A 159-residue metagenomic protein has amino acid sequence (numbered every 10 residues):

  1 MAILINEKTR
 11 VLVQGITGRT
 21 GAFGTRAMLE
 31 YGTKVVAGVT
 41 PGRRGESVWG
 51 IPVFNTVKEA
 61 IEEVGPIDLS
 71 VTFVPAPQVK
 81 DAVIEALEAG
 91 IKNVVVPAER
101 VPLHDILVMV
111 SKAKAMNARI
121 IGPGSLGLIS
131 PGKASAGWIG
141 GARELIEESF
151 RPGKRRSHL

Functional and structural regions predicted by a protein language model:
V13, A37-T40, V96, R119-S130: General beta-strand structural signal in soluble alpha/beta enzymes
T17: N-terminal Rossmann NAD(P)H-binding glycine-rich loop of SDR-like oxidoreductase domains
G21: N-terminal Rossmann-fold NAD(P) dinucleotide-binding loop
R26-V48, P123: NAD(P)-binding Rossmann-fold cofactor-contacting core
E62-L69, F73, P77-R100: Rossmann-fold NAD(P) dinucleotide-binding segment
E99-R119: Rossmann-fold NAD(P)-binding glycine/threonine-rich loop
L128-L159: Conserved anion/nucleotide-ligand pocket segment
